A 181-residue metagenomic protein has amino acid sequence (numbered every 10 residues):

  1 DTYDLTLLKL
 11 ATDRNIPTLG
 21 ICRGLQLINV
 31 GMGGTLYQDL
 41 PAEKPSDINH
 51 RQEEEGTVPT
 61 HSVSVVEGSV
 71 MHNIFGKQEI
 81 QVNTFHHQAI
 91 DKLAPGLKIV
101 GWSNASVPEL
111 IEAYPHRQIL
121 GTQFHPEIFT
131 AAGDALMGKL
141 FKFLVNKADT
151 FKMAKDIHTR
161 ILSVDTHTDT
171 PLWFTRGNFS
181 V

Functional and structural regions predicted by a protein language model:
D1-I16, P41, P45-K152: Amide-donor transfer/coupling interface in amidating biosynthetic enzymes
L10-T35, H125: Catalytic nucleophile loop
L19, R23, M32-G33, F75 (+3 more regions): Short glycine-rich loop/turn motifs that provide flexible caps or phosphate-binding loops at active sites
C22, H86, H125, H167-D169: Histidine-centered divalent metal-coordination motifs
Q26, I90, F129, D169-W173: General alpha-helical segment detector with a strong preference for membrane-spanning helices and helix-boundary regions
I28-G31, I111, T175: Short glycine-/acidic-enriched loop or helix-start segments at secondary-structure transitions that form or flank
Q38: Class I SAM-dependent methyltransferase SAM-binding "motif I" and its flanking Rossmann-like core
T150-V181: N-terminal hydrophobic targeting/anchoring segments and the immediately downstream early-domain regions of hydrolases
